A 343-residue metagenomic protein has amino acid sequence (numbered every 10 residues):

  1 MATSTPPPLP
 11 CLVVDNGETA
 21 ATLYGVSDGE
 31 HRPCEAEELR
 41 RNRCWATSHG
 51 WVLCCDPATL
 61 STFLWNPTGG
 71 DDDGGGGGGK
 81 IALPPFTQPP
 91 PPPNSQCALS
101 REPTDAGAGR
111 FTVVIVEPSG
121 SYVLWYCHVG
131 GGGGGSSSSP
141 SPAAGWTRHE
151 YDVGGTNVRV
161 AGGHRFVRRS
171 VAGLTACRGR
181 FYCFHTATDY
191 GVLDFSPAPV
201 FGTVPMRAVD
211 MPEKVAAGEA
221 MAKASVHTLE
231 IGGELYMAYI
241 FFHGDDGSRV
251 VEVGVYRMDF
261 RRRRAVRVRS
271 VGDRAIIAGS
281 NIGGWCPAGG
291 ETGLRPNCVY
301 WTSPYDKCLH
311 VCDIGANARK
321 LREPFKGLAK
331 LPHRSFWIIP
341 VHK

Functional and structural regions predicted by a protein language model:
M1-T62, T68: A non-catalytic, helix-rich entry segment at domain boundaries
P8-D15, T112-V114, C298-Y300: Short, hydrophobic/proline-enriched secondary-structure or compact coil segments at domain edges
D15, E37, P84, S100 (+3 more regions): A structural detector for beta-sheet-dominated domains
E18-Y24, S61-L64, L124-Y126, D189-D194 (+2 more regions): Hydrophobic beta-strand positions in blades of beta-propellers and related beta-sheet-rich domains
D28-E30, T59, G69-D71, G131 (+4 more regions): Short coil turn/linker residues within repeat-based beta-strand modules
E37-L39, F86, D152, V271 (+1 more regions): Conserved GH/AH loop at the N-terminal boundary of individual WD40 repeats
R40-S248: A sequence/structural signal of beta-propeller blade repeats
A46-S48, P90-A108, A238, V253-K343: A surface-exposed beta-alpha-beta supersecondary segment
